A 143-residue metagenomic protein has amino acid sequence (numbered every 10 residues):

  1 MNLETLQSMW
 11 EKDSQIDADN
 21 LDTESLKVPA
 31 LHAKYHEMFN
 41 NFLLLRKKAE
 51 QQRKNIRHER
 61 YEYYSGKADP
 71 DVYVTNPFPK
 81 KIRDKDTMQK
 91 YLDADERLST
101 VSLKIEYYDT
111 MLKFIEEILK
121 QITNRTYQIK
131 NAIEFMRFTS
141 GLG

Functional and structural regions predicted by a protein language model:
M1-G143: Charge-rich amphipathic alpha-helical interaction elements
